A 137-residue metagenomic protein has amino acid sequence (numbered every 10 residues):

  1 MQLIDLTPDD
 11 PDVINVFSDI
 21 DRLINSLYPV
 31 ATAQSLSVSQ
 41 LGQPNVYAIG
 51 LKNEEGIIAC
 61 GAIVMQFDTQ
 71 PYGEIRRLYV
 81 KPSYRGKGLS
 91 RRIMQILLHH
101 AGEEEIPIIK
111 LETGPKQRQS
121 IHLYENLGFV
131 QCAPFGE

Functional and structural regions predicted by a protein language model:
Q2-R76, K81-P82, M94-I96, H100 (+2 more regions): Acetyl-CoA-dependent GNAT
P8, K110-P115, I121, E125-E137: Conserved catalytic-core motifs of GNAT/GCN5-like acyltransferases
R76, S90-R91, Q119: Canonical helix-turn-helix DNA-binding module
K81-K87, P115-K116: Active-site acidic-Proline motif in GNAT/NAT acetyltransferases
K87, E103-P107: Short coil/turn segments at alpha/beta junctions that flank glycine-rich nucleotide-binding fingerprints
K87, R91, Q95: Residues forming the Rossmann-fold NAD(P)(H) cofactor-binding site
